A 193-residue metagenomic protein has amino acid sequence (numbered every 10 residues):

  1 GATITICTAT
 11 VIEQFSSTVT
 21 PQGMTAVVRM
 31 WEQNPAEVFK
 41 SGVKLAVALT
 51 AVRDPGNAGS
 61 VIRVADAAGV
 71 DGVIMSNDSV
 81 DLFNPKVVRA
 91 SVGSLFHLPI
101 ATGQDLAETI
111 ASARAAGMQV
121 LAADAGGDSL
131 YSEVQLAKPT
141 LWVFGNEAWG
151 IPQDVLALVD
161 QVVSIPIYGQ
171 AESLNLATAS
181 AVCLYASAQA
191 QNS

Functional and structural regions predicted by a protein language model:
G1-S17, Q119: N-terminal positively charged helical leader segments and presequences
A2, Q22, G42-K44, G69-D71 (+1 more regions): Short coil/turn connectors at secondary-structure junctions
I4-T5, F96-I100, V143, V163-P166: Short hydrophobic/aromatic-enriched beta-strand-loop microsegments
I6, F39-V47, L158-I167: Glycine/charged-rich beta-loop-alpha catalytic/anionic-binding loops adjacent to active sites
T10, V27, E32-G127: RNA substrate-binding interface of SAM-dependent RNA methyltransferases
F15-S16, T109, E172-A177: Short, charged, surface-exposed secondary-structure boundary motifs
A26, V64-A68, S79-L95, Q153-S193: Structured adenosyl-cofactor binding patch, chiefly the S-adenosyl-L-methionine
L121-A171, N175: Active-site/ligand-binding-proximal alpha/beta "capping" segment
